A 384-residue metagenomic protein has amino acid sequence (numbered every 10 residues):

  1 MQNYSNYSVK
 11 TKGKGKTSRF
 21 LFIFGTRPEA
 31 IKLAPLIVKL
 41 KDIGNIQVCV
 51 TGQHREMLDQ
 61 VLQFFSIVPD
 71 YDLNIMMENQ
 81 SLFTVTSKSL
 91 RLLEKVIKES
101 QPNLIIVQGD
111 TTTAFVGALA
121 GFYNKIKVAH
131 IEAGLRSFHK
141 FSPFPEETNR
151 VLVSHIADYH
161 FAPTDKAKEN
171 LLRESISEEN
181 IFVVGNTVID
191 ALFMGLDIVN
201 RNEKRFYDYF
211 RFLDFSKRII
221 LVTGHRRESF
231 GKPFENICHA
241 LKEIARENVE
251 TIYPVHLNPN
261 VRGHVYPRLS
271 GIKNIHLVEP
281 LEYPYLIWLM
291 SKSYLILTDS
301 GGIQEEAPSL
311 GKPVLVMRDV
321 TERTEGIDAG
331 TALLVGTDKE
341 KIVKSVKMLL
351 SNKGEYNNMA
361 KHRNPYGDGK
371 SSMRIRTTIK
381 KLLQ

Functional and structural regions predicted by a protein language model:
M1-G52: N-terminal subdomain of nucleotide-sugar transferases
Q2-S8, T51, R55-E56, I156-K232 (+3 more regions): A nucleotide-sugar donor-handling region in carbohydrate enzymes
G44-K88, L92-V96: Conserved nucleotide-sugar phosphate-binding/catalytic loop shared by glycosyltransferases and other
R55-V61, Q80, N200-K292: Donor-nucleotide binding loops and adjacent catalytic segments primarily of GT-B fold Leloir glycosyltransferases
V107-Q108, H130, H160, W288-I327: A donor-sugar binding/catalytic signature common to diverse glycosyltransferases and related nucleotide-sugar
A129-F144: A short, histidine- and acid-enriched strand-loop-helix "catalytic/donor-clamping" loop that lines the nucleotide-sugar
E147-Y159: Membrane-proximal helix-turn-helix segments that form the acceptor-binding/catalytic region of lipid-linked
K166, L333-Q384: Leloir-type glycosyltransferase catalytic cores
